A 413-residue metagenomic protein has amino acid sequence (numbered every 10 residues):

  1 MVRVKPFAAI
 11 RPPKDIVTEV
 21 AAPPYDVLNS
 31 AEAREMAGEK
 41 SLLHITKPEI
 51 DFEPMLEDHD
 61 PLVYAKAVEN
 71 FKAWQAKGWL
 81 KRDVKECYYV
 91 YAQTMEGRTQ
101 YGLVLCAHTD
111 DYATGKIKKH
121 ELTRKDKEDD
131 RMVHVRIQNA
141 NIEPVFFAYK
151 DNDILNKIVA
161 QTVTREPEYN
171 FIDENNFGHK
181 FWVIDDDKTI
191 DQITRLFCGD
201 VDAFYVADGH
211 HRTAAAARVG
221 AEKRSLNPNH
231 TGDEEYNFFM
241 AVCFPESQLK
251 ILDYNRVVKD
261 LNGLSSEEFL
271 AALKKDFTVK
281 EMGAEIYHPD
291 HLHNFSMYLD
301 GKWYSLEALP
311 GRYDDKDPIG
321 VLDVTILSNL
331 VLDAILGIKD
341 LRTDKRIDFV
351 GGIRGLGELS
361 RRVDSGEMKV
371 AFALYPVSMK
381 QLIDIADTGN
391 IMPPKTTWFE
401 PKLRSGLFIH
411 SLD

Functional and structural regions predicted by a protein language model:
M1-D413: Surface-exposed, charge/polar-rich loops and edge strands
